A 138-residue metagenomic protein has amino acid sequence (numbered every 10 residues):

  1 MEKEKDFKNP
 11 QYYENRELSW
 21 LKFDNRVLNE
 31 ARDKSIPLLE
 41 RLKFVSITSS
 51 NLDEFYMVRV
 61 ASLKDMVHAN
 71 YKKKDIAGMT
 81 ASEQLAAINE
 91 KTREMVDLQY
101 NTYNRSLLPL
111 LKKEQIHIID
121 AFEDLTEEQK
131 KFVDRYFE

Functional and structural regions predicted by a protein language model:
M1-E138: N-terminal localization/anchoring segments of enzymes in phospholipid and broader phosphate metabolism
